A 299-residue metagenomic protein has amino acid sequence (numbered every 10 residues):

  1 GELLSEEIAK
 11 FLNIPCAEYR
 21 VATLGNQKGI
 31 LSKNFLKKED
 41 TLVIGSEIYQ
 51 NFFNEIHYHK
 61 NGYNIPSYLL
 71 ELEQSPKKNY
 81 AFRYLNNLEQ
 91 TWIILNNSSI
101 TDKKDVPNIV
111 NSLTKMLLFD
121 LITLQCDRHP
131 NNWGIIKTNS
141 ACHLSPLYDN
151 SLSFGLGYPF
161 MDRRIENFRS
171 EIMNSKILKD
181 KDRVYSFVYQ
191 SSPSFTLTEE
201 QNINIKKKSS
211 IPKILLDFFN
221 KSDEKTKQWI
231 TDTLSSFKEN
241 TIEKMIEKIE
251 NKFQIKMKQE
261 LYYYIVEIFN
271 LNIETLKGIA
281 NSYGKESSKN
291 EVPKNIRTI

Functional and structural regions predicted by a protein language model:
G1-S75: Conserved ATP-binding subdomain of kinase catalytic cores across diverse folds
L3-F11, N111-F119, E267, E274: A broad, structural surface signal
N13-P15, D127, T275-A280: Short helix-capping/linker segments at secondary-structure and domain boundaries
K60, S67-N97: Short acidic, low-complexity segments enriched in Ser/Thr/Gly/Pro
I65, K78-A81, L88-T91, V106 (+3 more regions): Short amphipathic alpha-helical segments that mediate assembly, nucleic-acid/protein binding, or membrane association
R83-F160: Conserved kinase catalytic-core segment
I136-I299: C-terminal catalytic region of ATP-dependent kinase domains
